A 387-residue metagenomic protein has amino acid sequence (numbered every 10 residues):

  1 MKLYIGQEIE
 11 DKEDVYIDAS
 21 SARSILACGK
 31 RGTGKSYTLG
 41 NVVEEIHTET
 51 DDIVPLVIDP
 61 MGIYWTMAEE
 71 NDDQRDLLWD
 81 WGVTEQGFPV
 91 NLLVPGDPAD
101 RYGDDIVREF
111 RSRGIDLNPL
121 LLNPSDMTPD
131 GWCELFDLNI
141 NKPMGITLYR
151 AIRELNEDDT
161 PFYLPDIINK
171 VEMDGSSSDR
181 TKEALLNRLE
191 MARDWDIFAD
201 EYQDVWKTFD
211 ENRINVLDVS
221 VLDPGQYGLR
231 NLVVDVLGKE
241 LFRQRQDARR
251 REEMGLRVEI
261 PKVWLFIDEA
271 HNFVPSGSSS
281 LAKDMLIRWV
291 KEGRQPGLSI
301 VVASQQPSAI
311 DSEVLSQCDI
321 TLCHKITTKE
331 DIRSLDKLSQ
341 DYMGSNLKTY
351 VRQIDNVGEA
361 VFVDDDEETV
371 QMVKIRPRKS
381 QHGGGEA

Functional and structural regions predicted by a protein language model:
M1-D14: N-terminal pre-Walker A segment at the start of P-loop NTPase domains
S20-I25, E211-N215: Pre-Walker A (Motif I) flank of P-loop NTPase domains
I25, N356-A387: Conserved P-loop NTPase motor module
G32: Walker A (P-loop) phosphate-binding loop of P-loop NTPases
K35: Conserved lysine of the Walker
T38: Hydrophobic positions on the alpha1 helix immediately C-terminal to the Walker A/P-loop
N41-V57, M61-R288, Q295, R352-E368: P-loop NTPase motor domains
E44, W289-V370: Conserved ATP-driven motor cores of ASCE-family P-loop NTPases powering translocation/secretion/packaging/pilus
